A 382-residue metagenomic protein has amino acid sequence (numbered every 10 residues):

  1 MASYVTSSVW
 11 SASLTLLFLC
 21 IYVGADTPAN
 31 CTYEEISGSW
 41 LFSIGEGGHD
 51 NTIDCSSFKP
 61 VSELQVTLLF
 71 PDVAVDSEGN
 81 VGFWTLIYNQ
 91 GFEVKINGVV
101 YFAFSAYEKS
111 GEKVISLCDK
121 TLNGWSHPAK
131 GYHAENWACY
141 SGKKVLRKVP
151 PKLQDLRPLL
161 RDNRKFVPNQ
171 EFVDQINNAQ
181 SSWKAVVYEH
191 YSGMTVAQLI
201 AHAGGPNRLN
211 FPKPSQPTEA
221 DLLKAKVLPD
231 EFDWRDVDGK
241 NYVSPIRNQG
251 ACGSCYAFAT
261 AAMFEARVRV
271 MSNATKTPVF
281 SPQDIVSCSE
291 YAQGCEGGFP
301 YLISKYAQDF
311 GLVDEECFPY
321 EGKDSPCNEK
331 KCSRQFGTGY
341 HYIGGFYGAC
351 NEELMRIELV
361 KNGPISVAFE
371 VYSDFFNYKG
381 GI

Functional and structural regions predicted by a protein language model:
A2-S3: Context-dependent free N-terminus signature
T6-A25: Cleavable N-terminal signal peptides of Sec/SRP-targeted secreted and luminal proteins
G24-K59, G82, K120-W137: Tryptophan-anchored aromatic micro-motifs
I36, S62, N80, Q90 (+3 more regions): Core residues of folded domains in eukaryotic genome-function proteins
L41-I87, G91, V99: N-terminal glycine/threonine-rich, aromatic-flanked beta-hairpin/loop signature
V81, T85-C139: Interface elements of modular peptide-recognition networks comprising either
R147-I382: Catalytic-core signature of thiol
